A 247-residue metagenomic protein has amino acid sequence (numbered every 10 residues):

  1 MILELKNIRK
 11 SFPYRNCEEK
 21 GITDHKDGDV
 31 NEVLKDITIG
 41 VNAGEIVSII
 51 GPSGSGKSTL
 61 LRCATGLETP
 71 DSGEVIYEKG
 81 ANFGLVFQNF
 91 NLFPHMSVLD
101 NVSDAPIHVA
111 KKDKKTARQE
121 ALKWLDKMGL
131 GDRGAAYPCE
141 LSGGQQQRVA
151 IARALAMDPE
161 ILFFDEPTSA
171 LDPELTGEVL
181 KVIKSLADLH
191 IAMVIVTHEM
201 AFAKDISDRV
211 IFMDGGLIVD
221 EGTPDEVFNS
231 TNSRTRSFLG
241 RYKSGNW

Functional and structural regions predicted by a protein language model:
I50-P52: The feature captures the beta-strand-to-loop junction immediately N-terminal to the Walker
T65: Helix-to-loop junction immediately C-terminal to a conserved catalytic motif
A136, M157, L189: Conserved signature/switch motifs of ABC ATPase nucleotide-binding domains
Y137-L141, Q145: Conserved ABC ATPase signature
L162-D165: Catalytic Walker B motif of ABC-type/P-loop ATPase nucleotide-binding domains
E221-G222: ABC ATPase "signature
